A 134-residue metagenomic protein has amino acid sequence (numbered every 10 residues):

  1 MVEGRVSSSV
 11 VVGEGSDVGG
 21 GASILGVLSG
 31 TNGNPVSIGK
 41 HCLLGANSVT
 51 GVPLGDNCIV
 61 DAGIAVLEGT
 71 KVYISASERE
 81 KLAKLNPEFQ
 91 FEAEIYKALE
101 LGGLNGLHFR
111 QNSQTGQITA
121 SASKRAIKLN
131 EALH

Functional and structural regions predicted by a protein language model:
M1-Y73: Structural signal for interior beta-strand "rungs" in well-ordered beta-sheet cores of soluble enzyme domains
T31-P35, K40-L43, A65-H134: C-terminal segments of enzyme domains that contribute to small-molecule binding surfaces
